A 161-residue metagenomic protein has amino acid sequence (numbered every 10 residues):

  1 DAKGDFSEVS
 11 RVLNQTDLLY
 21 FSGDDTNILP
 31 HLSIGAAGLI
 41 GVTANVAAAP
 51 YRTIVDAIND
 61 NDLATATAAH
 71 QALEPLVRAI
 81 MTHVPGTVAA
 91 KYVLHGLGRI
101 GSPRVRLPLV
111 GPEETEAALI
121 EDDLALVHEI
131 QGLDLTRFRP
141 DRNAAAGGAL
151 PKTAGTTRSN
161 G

Functional and structural regions predicted by a protein language model:
D1-E74, R78-T82: Catalytic alpha/beta core domains of metabolic enzymes, predominantly
L32, E74-L107: Conserved short secondary-structure transition element at the edge of the structured enzyme core that lines
I40, I58-D60, L94, G101 (+2 more regions): Short alpha-helix boundary/capping motifs
P50, A69-A72, G86, E116-D123: Alpha-helical structural motif
L63, T67, V84-A89, I130-R139: Flexible, glycine/charged-enriched surface loops at secondary-structure junctions
R99-R137, N160: Flexible C-terminal active-site loop/helix
L135-G161: Basic/polar N-terminal segments that are highly enriched at the extreme N-terminus, encompassing both cleavable
